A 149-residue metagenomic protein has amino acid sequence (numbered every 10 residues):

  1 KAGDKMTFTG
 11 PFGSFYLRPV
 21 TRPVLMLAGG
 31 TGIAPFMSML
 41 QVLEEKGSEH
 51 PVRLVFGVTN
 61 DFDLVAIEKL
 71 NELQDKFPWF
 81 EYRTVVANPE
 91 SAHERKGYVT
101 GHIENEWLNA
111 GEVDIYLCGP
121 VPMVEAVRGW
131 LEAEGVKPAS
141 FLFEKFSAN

Functional and structural regions predicted by a protein language model:
K1-L25, M39-V42, N60, A87-N88 (+2 more regions): FAD-binding FR-type
Y16, P35-S38, A126-V127: Phosphate- and divalent-cation-binding pockets in alpha/beta enzyme and binding domains that engage nucleotide-derived
L17-P19, K46-S48, N109: Short, flexible hinge/linker loops that cap or flank conserved catalytic cores
V20, F36-L40, P51, A66-I67: A short secondary-structure junction signal
V42-E45, W130: Active-site catalytic microenvironments for nucleophilic, acid-base chemistry
P51, V55-N149: Reductase modules of NAD(P)H-dependent flavoproteins
